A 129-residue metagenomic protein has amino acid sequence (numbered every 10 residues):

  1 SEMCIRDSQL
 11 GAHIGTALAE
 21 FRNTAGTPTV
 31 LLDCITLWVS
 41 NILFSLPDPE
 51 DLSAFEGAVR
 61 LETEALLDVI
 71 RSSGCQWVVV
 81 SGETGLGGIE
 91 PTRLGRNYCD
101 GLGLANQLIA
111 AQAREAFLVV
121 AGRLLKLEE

Functional and structural regions predicted by a protein language model:
E2-I5: Short, small-residue-biased leader/transition segments that mark boundaries at the very start of proteins
D7-S8, A25, S53-E56: Short gly/ser-rich anion-binding loops that grip negatively charged ligand groups
S8-Q9, V120: Short loop/edge segments at beta-strand edges and connector loops that shape dinucleotide/nucleotide cofactor-binding
Q9-V30, E62-S73: Short amphipathic alpha-helices and their capping/turn segments at secondary-structure boundaries
F21-L46: A basic- and aromatic-enriched beta-loop-alpha substructure that forms the phosphate/nucleotide- and DNA/RNA-contacting
L37-E129: Replace "adjacent to P-loop NTPase cores in ATP/GTP-dependent enzymes" with "adjacent to NTP-binding cores
